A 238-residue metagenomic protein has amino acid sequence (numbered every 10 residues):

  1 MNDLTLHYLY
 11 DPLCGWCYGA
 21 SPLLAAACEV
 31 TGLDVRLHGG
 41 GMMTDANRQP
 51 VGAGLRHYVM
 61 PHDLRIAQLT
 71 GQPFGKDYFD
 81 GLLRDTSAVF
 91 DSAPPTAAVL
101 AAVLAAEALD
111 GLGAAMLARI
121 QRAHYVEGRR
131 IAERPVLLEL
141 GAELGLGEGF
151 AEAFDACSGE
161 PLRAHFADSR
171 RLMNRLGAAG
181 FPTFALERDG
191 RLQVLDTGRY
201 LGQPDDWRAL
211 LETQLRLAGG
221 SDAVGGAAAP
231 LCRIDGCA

Functional and structural regions predicted by a protein language model:
M1-H7: Extreme N-terminal starter segment of soluble prokaryotic enzymes
L6, A114-A115, D196-T197: Alpha-helical interaction segments
Y10-L13: Short pre-active-site segment immediately N-terminal to redox-active cysteine/selenocysteine motifs in thiol-based
G15, L33, M43, D91 (+5 more regions): Generic hydrophobic/packing signal
Y18-H124, G225-C232, C237: Structural alpha/beta surface segment adjacent to cysteine/selenocysteine redox centers across thiol/disulfide enzymes
S21-C28, R119-A238: C-terminal cap of thioredoxin/glutaredoxin-like
